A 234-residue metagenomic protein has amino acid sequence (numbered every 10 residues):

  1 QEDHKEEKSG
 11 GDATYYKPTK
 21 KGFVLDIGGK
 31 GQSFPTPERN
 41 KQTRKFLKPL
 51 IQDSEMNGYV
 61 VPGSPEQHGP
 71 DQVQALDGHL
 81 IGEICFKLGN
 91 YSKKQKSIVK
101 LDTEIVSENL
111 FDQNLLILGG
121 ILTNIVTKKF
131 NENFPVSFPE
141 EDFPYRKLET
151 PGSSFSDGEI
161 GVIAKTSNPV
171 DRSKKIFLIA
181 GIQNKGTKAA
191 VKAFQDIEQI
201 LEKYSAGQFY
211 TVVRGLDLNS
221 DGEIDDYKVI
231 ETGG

Functional and structural regions predicted by a protein language model:
E2-G29: Short, cationic-aromatic polyanion-contact patches
G22-F23, K30, G152, D217: Residue-level detector of solvent-exposed, low-hydrophobicity positions
G31-P37: Extended active-site and interfacial segments that coordinate phosphate-rich ligands in large catalytic machineries
P37-G234: Solvent-exposed alpha-helical segments and adjacent loops that form catalytic or protein-interaction surfaces
